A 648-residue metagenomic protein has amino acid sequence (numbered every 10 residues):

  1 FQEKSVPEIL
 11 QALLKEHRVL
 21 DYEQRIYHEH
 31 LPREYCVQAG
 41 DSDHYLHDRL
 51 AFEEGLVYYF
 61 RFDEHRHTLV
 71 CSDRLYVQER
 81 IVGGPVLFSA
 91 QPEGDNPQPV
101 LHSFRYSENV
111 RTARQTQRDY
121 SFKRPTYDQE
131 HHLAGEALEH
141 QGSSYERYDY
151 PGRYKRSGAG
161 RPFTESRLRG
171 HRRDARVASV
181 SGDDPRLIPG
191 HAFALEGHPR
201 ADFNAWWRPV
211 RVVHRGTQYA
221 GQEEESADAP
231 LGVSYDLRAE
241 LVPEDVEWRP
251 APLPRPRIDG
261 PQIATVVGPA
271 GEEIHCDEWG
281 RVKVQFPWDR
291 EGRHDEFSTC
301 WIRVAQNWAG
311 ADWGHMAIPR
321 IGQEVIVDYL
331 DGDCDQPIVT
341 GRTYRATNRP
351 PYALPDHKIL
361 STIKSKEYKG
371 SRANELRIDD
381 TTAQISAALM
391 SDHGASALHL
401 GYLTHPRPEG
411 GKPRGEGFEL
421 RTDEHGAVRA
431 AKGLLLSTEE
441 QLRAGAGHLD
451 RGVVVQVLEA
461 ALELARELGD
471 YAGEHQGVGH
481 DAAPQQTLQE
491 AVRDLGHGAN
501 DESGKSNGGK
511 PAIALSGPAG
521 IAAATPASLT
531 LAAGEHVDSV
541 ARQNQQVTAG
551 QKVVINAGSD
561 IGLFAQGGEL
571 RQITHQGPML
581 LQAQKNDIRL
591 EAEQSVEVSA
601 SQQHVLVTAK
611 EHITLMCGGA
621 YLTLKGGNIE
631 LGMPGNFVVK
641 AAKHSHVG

Functional and structural regions predicted by a protein language model:
F1-G648: Amphipathic alpha-helical and helix-coil boundary elements used as assembly and membrane-proximal scaffolds
